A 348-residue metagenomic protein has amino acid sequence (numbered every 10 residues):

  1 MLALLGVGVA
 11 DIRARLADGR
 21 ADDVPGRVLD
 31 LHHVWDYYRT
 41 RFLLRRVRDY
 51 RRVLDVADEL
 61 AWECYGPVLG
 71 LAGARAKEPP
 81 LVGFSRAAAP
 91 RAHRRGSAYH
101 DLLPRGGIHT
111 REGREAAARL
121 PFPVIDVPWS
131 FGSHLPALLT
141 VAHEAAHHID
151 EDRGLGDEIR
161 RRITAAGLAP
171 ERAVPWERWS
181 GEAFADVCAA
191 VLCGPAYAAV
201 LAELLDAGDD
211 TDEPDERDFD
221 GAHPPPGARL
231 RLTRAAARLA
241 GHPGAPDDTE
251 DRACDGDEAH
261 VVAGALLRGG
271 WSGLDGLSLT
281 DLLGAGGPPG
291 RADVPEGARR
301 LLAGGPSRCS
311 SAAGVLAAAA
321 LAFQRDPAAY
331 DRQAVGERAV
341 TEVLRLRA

Functional and structural regions predicted by a protein language model:
M1-A88, R95-S97, P224, R229-A348: Non-catalytic terminal regions of proteins
A57, L138, G181: Hydrophobic (often cysteine-bearing) scaffold residues that line and stabilize catalytic clefts of nucleotide/cofactor
P67, R111-E112, L155-R161, L168 (+4 more regions): Hydrophobic/basic alpha-helical segments enriched in Actinobacteria
E78-P80, D157-T164, A198-A207: Short, glycine/acidic-rich hinge or "gate" loops at secondary-structure transitions that mediate conformational
A87-P123, D150, G156-R161: Active-site-adjacent "gating/activation" loops or surface patches in catalytic cores
I125-V141, W176: Short pre-active-site segment immediately N-terminal to the catalytic Zn-binding motif
P136-R160, A165, D186: Active-site recognition of the HExxH zinc-binding catalytic motif
A169-A237: Metalloprotease/metallohydrolase-associated module, dominated by Zn2+-dependent proteases
